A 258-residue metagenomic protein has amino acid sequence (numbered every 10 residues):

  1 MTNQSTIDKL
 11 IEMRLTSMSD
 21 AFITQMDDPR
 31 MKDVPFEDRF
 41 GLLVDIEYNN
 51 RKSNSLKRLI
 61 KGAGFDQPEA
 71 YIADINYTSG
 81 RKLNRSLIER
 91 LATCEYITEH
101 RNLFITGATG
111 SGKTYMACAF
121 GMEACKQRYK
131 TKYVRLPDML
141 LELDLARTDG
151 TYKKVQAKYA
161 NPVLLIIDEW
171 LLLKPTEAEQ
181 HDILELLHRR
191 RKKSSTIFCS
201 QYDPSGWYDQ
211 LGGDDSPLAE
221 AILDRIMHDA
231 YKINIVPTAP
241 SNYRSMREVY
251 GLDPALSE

Functional and structural regions predicted by a protein language model:
I11, T16-Q67: Interdomain "pre-motor" coupling segment immediately N-terminal to P-loop NTPase/helicase cores
F22, M139-A146, G150-A157, W170-E258: Replace "adjacent to P-loop NTPase cores in ATP/GTP-dependent enzymes" with "adjacent to NTP-binding cores
A70-C94: N-terminal pre-Walker A segment at the start of P-loop NTPase domains
R81-E89, T131-A160: Short glycine-rich substrate-engagement loop in P-loop NTPases that contacts/grips substrate
H100-M116: Walker A/P-loop nucleotide-binding motif
R101, R128-K130, N161-L164, K192-F198: Loop/turn-to-beta-strand initiation segments
G121-V134: Post-Walker A helix-loop "phosphate-sensing" segment adjacent to the P-loop in P-loop NTPases
